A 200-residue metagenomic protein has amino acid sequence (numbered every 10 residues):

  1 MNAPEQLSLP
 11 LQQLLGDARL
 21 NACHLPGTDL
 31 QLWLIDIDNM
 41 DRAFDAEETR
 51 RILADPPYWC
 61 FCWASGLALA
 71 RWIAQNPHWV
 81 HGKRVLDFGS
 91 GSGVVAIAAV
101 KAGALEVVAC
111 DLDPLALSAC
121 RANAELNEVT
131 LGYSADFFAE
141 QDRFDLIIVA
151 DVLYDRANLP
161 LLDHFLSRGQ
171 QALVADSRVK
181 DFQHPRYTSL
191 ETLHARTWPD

Functional and structural regions predicted by a protein language model:
M1-D41: N-terminal auxiliary segments of SAM/dcSAM-dependent transferases
L30, K83-R84, Q170: Nucleotide donor/acceptor-binding cores
A43, R51-C60: A short glycine/serine-rich beta->alpha loop
P56-A74: Conserved SAM-binding loop and adjacent beta-strand
A70-G132: Conserved SAM/SAH cofactor-binding pocket of Class I
S134-A139: Conserved SAM/SAH-binding loop
I147-I148: Hydrophobic beta-strand segment of the Class I
L159-D200: C-terminal substrate-binding/active-site "lid" region of AdoMet-derived donor-dependent transferases
